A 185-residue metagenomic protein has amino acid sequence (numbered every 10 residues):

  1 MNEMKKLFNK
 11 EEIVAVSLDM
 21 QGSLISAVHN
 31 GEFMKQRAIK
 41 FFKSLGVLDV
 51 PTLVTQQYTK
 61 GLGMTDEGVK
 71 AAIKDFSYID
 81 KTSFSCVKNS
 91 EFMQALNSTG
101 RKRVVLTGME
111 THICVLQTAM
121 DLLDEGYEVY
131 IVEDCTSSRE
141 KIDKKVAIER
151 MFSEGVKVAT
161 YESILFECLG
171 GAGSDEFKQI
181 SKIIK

Functional and structural regions predicted by a protein language model:
N2-V14, V47-L48, K60-K185: Active-site-adjacent betaalpha module
E11-E12, H29-V54, T59: A short alpha/beta connector and helix-capping loop motif
V14-M20: N-terminal nucleotide-binding beta1-loop-alpha1 segment
M20, Q57, D134: Active-site loop/turn elements of alpha/beta-hydrolase fold enzymes, especially the short glycine-/histidine-rich
G22-S26: Short acidic, Gly/Ser-rich segments with clustered Asp/Glu that frequently serve as metal-coordination loops in enzyme
A27-G31, I142-D143: Short, solvent-exposed loop/turn segments at secondary-structure boundaries
